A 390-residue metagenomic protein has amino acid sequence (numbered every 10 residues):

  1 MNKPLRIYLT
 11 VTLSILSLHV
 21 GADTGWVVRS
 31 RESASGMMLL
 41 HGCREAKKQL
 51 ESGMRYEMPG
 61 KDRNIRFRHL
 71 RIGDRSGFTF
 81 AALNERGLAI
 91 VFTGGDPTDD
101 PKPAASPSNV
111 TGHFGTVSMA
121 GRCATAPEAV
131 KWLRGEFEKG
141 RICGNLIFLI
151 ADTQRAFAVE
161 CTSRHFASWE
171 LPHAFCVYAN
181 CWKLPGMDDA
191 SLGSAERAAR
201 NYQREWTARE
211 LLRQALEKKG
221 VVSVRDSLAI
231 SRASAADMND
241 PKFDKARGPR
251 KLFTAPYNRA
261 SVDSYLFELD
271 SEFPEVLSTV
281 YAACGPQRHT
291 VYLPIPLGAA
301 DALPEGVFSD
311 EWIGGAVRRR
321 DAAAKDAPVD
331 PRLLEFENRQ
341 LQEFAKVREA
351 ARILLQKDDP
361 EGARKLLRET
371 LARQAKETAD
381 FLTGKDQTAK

Functional and structural regions predicted by a protein language model:
M1-T12: Bacterial N-terminal signal peptides that target proteins for export
T24-S76, A81-R86, F92-G121, A151-A389: C-terminal, well-structured catalytic/ligand-binding subdomain of enzymes
D99, V110-L146: Intrinsically disordered, low-complexity linker/loop segments enriched in Gly/Pro and charged/polar residues
